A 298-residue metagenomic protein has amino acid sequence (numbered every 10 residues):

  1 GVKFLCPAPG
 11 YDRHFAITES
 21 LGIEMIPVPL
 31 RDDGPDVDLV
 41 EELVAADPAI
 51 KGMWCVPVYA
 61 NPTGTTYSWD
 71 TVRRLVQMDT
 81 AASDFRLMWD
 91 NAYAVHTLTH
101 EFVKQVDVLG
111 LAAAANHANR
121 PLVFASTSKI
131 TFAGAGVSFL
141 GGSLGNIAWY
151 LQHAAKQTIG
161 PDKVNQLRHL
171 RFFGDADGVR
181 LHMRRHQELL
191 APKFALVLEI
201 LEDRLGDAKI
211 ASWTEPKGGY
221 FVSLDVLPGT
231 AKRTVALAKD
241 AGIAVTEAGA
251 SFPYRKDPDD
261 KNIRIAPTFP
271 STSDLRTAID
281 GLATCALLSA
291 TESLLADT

Functional and structural regions predicted by a protein language model:
G1-S83, A94-N116, S126, L190 (+2 more regions): Conserved core of the PLP fold type I
L87-M88: Residue-level marker for buried hydrophobic side chains located in beta-strands that build the well-ordered beta-sheet
N91: Walker B catalytic acidic pair
A112-A191: Conserved core segment of the aminotransferase class I/II
H117, D240, K256-T298: PLP-dependent enzyme catalytic core of the Aspartate aminotransferase-like
L151, Q157, F221-R264, T272-S273 (+1 more regions): Conserved C-terminal alpha-helix-loop-beta "cap" of PLP-dependent enzymes that closes/shapes the active-site mouth
R184-L198, I210-D225: Conserved glycine-rich beta-strand-loop-beta hairpin in the small C-terminal domain of fold type I
